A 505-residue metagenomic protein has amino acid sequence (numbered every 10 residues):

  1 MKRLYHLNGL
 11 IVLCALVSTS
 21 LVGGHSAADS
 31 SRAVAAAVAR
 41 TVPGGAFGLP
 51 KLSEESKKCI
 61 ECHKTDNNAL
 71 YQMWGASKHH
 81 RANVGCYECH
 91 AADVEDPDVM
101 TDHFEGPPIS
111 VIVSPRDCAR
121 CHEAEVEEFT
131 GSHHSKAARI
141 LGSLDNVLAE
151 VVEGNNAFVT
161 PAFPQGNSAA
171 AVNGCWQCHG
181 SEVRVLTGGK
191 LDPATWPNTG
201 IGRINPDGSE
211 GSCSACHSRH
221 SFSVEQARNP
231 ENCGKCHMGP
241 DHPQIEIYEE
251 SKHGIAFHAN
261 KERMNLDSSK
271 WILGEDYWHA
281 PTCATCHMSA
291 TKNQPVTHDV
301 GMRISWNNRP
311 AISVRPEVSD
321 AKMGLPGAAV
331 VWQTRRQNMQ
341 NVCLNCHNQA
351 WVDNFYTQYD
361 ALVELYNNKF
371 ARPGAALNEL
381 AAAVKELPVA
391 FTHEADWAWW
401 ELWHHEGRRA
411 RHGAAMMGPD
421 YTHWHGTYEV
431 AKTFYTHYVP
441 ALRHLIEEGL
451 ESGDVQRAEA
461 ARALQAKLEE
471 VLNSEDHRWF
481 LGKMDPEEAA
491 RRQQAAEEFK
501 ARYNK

Functional and structural regions predicted by a protein language model:
M1-I11: Bacterial N-terminal signal peptides that target proteins for export
G9-S20: Bacterial N-terminal signal peptides
L21-K505: Short sequence/structural segments immediately N-terminal
